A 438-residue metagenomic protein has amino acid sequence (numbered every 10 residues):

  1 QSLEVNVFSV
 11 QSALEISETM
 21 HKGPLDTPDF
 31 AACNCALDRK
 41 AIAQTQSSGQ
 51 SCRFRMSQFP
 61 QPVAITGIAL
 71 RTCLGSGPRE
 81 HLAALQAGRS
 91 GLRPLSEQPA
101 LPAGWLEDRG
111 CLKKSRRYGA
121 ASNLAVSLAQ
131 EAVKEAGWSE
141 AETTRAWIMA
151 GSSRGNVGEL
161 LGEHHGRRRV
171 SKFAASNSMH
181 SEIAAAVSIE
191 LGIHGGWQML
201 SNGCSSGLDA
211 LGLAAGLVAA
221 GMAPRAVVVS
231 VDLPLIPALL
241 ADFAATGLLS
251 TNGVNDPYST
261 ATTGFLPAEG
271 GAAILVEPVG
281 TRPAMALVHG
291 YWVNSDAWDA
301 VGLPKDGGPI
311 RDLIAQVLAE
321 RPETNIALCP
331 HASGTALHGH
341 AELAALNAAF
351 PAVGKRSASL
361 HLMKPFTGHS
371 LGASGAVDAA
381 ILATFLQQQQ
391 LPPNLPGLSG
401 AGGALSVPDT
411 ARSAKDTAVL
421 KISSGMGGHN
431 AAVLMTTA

Functional and structural regions predicted by a protein language model:
Q11, K22, C33, K40 (+2 more regions): Short, positively charged and aromatic/hydrophobic N-terminal segments
S57-P60, L92-S127, R154-L213, A245-P267 (+1 more regions): Conserved catalytic cysteine-centered active-site region of acyl-thioester-dependent Claisen-condensing enzymes
Q58-C73, P78-P102, G253-A327: Condensing-enzyme catalytic core mediating Claisen C-C bond formation in acyl metabolism
I65-G67, L85, A129, I148 (+9 more regions): Conserved small-residue
L124-A136, I183, G271, D306-R321 (+2 more regions): Short, well-ordered amphipathic alpha-helical segments that serve as non-catalytic structural scaffolds within diverse
V126-E135, I183, S188-L191, G195-S230 (+4 more regions): Active-site-proximal alpha-helical scaffold in enzymes
R168-V170, G212, G216, L233-P283 (+2 more regions): Glycine-/small-residue-rich "gating" segment that lines the acyl/pantetheine channel and substrate pocket
M222-A245, S250-N255, T262, Y291-K305 (+2 more regions): Acyl-CoA/ACP chain-elongation machinery
